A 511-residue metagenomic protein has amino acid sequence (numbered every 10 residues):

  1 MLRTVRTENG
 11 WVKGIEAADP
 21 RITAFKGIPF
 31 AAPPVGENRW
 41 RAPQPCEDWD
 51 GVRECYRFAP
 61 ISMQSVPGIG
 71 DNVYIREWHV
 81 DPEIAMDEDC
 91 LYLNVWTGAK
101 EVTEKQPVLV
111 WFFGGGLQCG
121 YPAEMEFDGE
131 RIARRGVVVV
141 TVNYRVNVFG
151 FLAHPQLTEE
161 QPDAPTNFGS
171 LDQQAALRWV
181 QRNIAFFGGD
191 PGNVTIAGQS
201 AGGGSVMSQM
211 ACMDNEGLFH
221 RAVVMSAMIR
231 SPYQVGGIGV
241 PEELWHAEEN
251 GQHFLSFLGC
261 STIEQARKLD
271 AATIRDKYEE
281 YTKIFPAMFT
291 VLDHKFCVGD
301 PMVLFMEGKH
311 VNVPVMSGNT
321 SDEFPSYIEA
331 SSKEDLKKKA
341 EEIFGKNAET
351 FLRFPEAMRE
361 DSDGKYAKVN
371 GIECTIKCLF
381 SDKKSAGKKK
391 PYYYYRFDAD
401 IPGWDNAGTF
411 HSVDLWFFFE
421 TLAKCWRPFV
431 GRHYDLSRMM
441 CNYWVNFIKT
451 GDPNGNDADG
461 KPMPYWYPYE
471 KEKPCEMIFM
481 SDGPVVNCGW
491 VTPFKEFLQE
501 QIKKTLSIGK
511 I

Functional and structural regions predicted by a protein language model:
M1-N167, P191, F429-M440, G451-A458 (+3 more regions): Non-catalytic accessory segments of hydrolases
E37, E104-Q106, C119-M125, G150-H154 (+4 more regions): Short, solvent-exposed loop/turn and secondary-structure capping segments
P60, S65-I69, C374-I511: Mobile gating loops/cap/lid regions near enzyme active sites that modulate substrate access
H79-P82, P162-N167, Q234-E242, P355-N370 (+3 more regions): Active-site rim elements
L117, G198-S208: Glycine-rich nucleophile elbow surrounding the catalytic serine of serine-hydrolase chemistry
F168, D172, S200-G203: Active-site loop->helix "elbow" adjoining a glycine-rich segment at hydrolase catalytic centers
A175, R182, S208-A211, E216 (+3 more regions): Substrate-access "cap/lid" subdomains that shape and gate the entrance to catalytic or ligand-binding pockets
F187-Q199: Alpha/beta-hydrolase fold nucleophile elbow
